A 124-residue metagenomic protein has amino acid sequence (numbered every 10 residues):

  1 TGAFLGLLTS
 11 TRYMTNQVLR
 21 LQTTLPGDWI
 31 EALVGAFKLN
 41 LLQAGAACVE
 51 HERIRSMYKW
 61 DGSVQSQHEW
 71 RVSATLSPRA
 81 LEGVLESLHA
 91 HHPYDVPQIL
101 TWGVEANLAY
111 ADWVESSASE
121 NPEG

Functional and structural regions predicted by a protein language model:
G2-G124: Positively charged, small/polar-rich N-terminal and surface patches that mediate targeting and assembly and bind
